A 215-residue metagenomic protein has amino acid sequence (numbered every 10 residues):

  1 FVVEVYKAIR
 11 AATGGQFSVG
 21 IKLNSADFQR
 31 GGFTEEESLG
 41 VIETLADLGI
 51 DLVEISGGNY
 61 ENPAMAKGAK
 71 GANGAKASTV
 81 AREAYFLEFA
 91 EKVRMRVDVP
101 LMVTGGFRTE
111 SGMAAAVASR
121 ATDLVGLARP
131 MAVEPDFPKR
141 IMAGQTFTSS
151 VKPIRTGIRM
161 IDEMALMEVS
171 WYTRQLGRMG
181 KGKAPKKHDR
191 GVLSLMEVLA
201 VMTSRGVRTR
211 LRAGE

Functional and structural regions predicted by a protein language model:
F1-E215: Flavin-dependent oxidoreductase catalytic cores
